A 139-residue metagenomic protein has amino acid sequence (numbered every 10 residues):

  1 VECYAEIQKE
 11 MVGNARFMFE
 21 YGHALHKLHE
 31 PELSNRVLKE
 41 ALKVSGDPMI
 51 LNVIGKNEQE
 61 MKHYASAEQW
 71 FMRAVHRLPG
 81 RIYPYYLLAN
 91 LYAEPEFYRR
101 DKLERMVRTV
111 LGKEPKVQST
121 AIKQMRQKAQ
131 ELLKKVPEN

Functional and structural regions predicted by a protein language model:
A5-K9, K39-K43, M72-H76, T109-G112: Conserved structural position within tetratricopeptide repeats
V12, S45-G46, P79, P115: Short coil turns that delineate tetratricopeptide repeat
R16-E20, M49-I54, Y83-L87, L103 (+1 more regions): Alpha-solenoid helical repeat scaffolds
K27, E60, E94-P95, L132-K135: Register position in tetratricopeptide repeats
P31, Y64, Y98-R100: TPR-repeat structural position
H76, I82, A89-V117: TPR/TPR-like (Sel1-like) alpha-helical repeat modules
